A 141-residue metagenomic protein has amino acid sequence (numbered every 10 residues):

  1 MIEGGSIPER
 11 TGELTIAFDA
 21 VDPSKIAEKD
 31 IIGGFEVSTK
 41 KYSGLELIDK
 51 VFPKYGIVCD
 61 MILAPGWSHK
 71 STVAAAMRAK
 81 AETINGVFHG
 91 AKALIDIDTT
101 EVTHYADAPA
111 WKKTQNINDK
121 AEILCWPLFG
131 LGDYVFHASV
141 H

Functional and structural regions predicted by a protein language model:
M1-G33: Surface-exposed interaction regions enriched in Ser/Thr/Asp/Glu that occur as long low-complexity tracts or repetitive
V37-H141: A glycine- and small-residue-enriched flexible loop/hinge signal that marks low-structured segments
